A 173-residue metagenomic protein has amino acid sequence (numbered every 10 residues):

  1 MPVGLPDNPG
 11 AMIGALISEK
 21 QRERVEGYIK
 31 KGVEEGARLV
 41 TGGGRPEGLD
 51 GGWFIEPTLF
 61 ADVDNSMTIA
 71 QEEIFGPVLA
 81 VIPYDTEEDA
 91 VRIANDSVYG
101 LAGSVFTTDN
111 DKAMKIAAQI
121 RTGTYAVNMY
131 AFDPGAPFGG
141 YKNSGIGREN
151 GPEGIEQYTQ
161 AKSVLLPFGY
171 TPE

Functional and structural regions predicted by a protein language model:
M1-D64, I93, V127, E173: ALDH superfamily catalytic-core signature
E47, F54-E173: Conserved C-terminal structural/oligomerization subdomain of aldehyde/semialdehyde dehydrogenase
